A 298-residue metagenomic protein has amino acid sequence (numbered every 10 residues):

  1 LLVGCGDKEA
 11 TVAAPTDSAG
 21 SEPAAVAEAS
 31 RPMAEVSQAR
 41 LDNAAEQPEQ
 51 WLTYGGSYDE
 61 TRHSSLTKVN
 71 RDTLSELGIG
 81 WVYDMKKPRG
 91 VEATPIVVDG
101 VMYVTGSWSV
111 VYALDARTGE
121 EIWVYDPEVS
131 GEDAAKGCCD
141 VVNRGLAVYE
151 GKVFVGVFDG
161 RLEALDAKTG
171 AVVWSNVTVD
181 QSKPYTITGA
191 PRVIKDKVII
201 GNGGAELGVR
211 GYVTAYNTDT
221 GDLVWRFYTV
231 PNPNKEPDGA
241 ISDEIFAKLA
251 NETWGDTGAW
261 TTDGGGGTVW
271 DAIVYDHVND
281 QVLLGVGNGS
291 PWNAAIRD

Functional and structural regions predicted by a protein language model:
C5-K8: Bacterial signal peptide processing site
G20-I79, N234-A247, D298: Blade/loop signatures of beta-propeller domains
W51-G55, G90-V110, K136-L162, T186-E206 (+2 more regions): Repeat-blade elements of multi-bladed beta-propeller folds
L66-I79, G106-E128, D298: Beta-propeller domains
L74-L77, G119, G170, G221 (+1 more regions): Short coil/turn linkers that define WD40 beta-propeller blade boundaries
G80, E120-V124, A171-S175, V224-W225: A structural motif specific to WD40 beta-propellers
Y83-T94, V124-A147, S175-A190, L207 (+2 more regions): Extracytoplasmic beta-rich repeat domains
D115-T118, E128, D166-T169, N217-T220: Short loop/turn segments that connect beta-strands within beta-propeller blades
